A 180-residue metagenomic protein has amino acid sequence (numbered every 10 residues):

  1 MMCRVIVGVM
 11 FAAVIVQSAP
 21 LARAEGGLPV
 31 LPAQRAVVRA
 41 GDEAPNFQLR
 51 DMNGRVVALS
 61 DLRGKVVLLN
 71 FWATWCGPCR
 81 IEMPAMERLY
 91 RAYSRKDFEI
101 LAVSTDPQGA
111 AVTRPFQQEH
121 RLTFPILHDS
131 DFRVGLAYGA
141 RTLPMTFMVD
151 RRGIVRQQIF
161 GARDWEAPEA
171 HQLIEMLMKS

Functional and structural regions predicted by a protein language model:
M1-N46, P168-H171, S180: N-terminal targeting signals for export/organelle localization
A44-P45, V67, L143-M145: Short loop/turn microsegments at loop-to-beta-strand junctions
M52-N53, R151: Short, ordered coil/turn segments that flank beta-strands lining enzyme active or ligand-binding pockets
L59-G77: Short active-site neighborhood of thiol/selenol oxidoreductases, capturing the structured segment around
L68-N70, A102-S104, F147-M148: Hydrophobic beta-strand core positions in alpha/beta domains
R80-H120, S130-A137: Structural microenvironment flanking redox-active thiols in thiol-disulfide oxidoreductases
P115-T123, D129-L177: Thiol/disulfide oxidoreductase modules built on the thioredoxin-like
